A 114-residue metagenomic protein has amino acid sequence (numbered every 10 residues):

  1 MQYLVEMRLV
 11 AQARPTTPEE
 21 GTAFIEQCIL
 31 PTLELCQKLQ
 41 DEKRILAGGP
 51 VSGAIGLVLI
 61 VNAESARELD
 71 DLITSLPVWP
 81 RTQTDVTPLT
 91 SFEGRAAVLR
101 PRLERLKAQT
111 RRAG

Functional and structural regions predicted by a protein language model:
M1-G114: Conserved, structured core segments of small domains
